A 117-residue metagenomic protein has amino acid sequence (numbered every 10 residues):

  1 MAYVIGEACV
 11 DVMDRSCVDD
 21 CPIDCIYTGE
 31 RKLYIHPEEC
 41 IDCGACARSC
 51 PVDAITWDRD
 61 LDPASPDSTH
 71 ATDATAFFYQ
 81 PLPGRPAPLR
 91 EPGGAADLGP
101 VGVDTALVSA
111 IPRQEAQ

Functional and structural regions predicted by a protein language model:
M1-A2, G6, A45-Q117: Flanking helices and flexible, charged tails adjoining ferredoxin-like Fe-S electron-transfer domains in multi-subunit
A2-D20: Acidic, low-complexity mobile loops and tails
D14-E38, A45-P63: Iron-sulfur cluster-binding cysteine motifs and their immediate structural context in ferredoxin-like electron-transfer
P37-C40, A87: Short C-terminal domain-edge/linker segments immediately following a structured domain
